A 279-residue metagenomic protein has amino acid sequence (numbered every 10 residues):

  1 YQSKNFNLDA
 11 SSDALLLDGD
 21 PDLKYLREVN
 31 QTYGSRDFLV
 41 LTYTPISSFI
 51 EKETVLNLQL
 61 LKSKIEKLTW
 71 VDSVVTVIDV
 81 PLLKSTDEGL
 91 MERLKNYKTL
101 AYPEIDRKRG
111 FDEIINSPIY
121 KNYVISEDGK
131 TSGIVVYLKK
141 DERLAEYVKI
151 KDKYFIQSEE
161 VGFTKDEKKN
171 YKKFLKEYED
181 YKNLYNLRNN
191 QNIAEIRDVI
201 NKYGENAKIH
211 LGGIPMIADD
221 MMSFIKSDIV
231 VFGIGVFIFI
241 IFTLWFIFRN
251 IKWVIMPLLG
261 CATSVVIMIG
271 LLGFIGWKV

Functional and structural regions predicted by a protein language model:
S3-F49, V55, A101-V124: Solvent-exposed, non-transmembrane loop/terminal regulatory segments of multi-pass membrane proteins
N7, W253-V279: Hydrophobic transmembrane alpha-helices and their membrane-interface caps in long multi-pass transport proteins
Q31, L56, E104-I251: Extracytoplasmic
R36, V40, V77-K95, S117-V135 (+1 more regions): Short beta-strand/turn "edge" motifs
T42-T44, Q59-T86: Short amphipathic beta-strand/extended segments in non-transmembrane regions
V55, Q59, K84-A101, M222-V230: Charged, often glycine-rich, active-site loop that binds/positions anionic groups
